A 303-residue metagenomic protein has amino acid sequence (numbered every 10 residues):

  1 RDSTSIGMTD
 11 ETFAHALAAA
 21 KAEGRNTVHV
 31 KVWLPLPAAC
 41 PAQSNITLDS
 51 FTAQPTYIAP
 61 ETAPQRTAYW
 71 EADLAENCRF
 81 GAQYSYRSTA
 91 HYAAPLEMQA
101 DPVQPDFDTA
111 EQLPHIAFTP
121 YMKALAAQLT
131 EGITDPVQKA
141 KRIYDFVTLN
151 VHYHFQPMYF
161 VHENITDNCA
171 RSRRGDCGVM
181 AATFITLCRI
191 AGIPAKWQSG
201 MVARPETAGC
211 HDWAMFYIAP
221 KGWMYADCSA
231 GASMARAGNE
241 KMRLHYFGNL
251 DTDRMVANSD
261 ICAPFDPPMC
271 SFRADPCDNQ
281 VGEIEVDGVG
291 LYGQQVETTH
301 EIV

Functional and structural regions predicted by a protein language model:
R1-A90: Intrinsically disordered, low-complexity N-terminal segments that are enriched in acidic
V32, I143, A214: Terminal peptide-recognition signature
S44-N45, Y92-A93, A235-E240: A short, polar/proline- and glycine-enriched secondary-structure boundary/capping micro-motif
T47-T52, L96-P105, C228-G231: Short intrinsically disordered coil segments
A59-Y69, D73-R171: Acidic low-complexity segments
P136-I143, R173-C188: Active-site nucleophilic cysteine motif
V179-M269: Hydrophobic/aromatic-rich core segments of domains that either
G248-V303: Low-complexity, Gly/Ser/Thr/Pro-rich intrinsically disordered linker/tail segments
